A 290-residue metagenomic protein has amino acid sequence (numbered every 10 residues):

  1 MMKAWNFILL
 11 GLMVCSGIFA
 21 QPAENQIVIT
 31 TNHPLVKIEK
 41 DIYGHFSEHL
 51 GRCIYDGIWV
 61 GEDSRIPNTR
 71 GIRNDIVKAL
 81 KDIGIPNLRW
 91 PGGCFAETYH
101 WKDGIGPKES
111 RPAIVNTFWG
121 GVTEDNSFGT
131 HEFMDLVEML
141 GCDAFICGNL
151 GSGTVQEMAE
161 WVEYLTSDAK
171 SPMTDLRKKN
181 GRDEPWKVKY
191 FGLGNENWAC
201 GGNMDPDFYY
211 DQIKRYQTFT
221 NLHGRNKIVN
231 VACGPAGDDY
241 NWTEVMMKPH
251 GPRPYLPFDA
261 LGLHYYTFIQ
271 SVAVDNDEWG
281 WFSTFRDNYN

Functional and structural regions predicted by a protein language model:
K3-L10: Sec-dependent signal peptide recognition, specifically the positively charged N-region followed immediately by
C15-G17: N-terminal signal peptide c-region/cleavage motif recognized by signal peptidases
A20-E244, K248-A260, R286-N290: Non-catalytic accessory regions flanking glycosidase/transglycosidase catalytic cores in CAZymes
L256-F268, V274-Y289: Extended catalytic-interface subdomain
